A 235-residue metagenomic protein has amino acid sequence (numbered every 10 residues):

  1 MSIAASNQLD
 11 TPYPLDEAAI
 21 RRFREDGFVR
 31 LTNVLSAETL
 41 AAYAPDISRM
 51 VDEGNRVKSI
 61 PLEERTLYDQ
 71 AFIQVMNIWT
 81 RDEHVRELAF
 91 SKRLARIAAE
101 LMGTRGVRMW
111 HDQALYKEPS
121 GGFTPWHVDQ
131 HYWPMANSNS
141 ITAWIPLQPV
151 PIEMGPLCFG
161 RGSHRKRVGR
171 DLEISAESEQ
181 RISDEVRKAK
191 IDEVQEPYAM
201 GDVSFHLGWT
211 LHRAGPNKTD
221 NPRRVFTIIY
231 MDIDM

Functional and structural regions predicted by a protein language model:
M1-D26, T32-W126, Y132-P134, L172: Non-heme Fe(II)-dependent double-stranded beta-helix
S2-D10, M50-L62, R170-I174, V203-F205 (+1 more regions): Non-heme Fe(II)/2-oxoglutarate
H111-A114, A143-I145, F226-Y230: A structural signal for short, well-ordered beta-strand segments
E118, L147-P149, Y230-D232: Non-catalytic surface loops within mature trypsin-like serine protease
G121-F123, S138-S140, V203: Coil-to-beta-strand transition motifs
V128-P146: Acidic, His- and aromatic-enriched active-site or binding-groove loops in soluble protein domains that engage sugars
S138-T142, M154, E193-Q195, R223-V225: Extracellular structured ligand-interaction cores
V150-G215, M235: Double-stranded beta-helix
